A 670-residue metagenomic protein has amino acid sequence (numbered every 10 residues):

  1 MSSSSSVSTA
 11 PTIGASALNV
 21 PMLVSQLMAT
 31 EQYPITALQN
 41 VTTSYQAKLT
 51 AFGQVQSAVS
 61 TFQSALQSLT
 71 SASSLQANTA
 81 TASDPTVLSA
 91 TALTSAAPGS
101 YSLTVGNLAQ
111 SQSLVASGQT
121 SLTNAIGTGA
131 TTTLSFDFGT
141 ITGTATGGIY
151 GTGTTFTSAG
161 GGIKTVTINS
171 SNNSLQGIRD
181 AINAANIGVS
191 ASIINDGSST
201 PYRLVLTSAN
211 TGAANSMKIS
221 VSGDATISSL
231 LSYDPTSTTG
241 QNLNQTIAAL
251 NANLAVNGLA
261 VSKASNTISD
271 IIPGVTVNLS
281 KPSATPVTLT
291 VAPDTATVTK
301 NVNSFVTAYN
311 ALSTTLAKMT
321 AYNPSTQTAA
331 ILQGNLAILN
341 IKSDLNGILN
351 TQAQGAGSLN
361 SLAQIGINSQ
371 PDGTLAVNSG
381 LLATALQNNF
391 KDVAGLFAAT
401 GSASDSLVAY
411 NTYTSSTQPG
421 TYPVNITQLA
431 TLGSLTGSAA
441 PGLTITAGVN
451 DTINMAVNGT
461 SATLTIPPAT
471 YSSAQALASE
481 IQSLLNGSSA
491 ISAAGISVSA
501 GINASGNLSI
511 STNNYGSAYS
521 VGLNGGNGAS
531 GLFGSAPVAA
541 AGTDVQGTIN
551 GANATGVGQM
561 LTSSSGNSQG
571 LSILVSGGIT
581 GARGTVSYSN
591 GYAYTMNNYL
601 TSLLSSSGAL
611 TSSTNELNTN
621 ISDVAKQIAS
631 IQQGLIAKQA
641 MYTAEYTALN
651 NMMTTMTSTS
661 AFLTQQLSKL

Functional and structural regions predicted by a protein language model:
M1-T43, Q56, S64-Y202, T207-A311 (+3 more regions): Bacterial flagellar/type III secretion structural subunits and associated motility module proteins, recognized via
T43-A51: N-terminal, post-signal-peptide region of Sec/Tat-exported proteins
K48-L49, F62, L66: N-terminal alpha-helical signal peptides/signal-anchor transmembrane segments
T50, N303, Q333, N615 (+2 more regions): Alpha-helical transmembrane segments of integral membrane proteins, emphasizing hydrophobic/aromatic residues
A51-A58: Long, contiguous alpha-helical "rod/stalk" segments
K318-L339: Surface-exposed loop-to-helix/strand elements on domain peripheries
T320, P324, I636-S668: Structured, hydrophobic secondary-structure cores that serve as assembly/anchoring elements
